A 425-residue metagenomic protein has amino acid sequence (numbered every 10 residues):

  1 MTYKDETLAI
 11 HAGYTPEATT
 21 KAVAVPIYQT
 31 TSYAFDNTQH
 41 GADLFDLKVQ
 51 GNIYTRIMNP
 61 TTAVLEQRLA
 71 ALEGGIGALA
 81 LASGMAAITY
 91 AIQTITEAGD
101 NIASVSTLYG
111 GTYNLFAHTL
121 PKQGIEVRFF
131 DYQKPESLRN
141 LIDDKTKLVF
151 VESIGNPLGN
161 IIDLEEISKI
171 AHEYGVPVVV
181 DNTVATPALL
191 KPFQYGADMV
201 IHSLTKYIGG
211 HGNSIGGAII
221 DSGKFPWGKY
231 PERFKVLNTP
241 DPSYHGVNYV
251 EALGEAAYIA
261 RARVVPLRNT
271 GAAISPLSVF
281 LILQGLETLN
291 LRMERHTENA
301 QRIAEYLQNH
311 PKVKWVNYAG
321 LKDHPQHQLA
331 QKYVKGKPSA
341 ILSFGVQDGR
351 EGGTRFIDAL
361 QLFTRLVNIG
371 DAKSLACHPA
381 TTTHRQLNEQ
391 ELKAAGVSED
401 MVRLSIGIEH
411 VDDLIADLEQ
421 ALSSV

Functional and structural regions predicted by a protein language model:
T2-N59, Q67-R68: N-terminal "arm"/small-domain region of PLP-dependent enzymes with the aminotransferase-like
A9-A18, A78-N309: Conserved PLP-enzyme active-site core in the AAT-like
N37-T89, G111-T119: Conserved N-terminal alpha-helix of the aminotransferase class I/II PLP-enzyme fold
I76, A117, E126-V127, D144 (+5 more regions): PLP-dependent enzyme catalytic core of the Aspartate aminotransferase-like
V149, G217-I219, V316, L342 (+1 more regions): Well-ordered beta-strand positions enriched in small/hydrophobic/aromatic, beta-favoring residues
I154, T183-A185, L321, Q347 (+1 more regions): Active-site beta-loop-alpha junctions enriched in small/polar residues
I220, S343-G345, S405-G407: Short hydrophobic/aromatic beta-strand micro-patches that form the beta-sheet surface supporting nucleotide- or nucleic
T270-A273, L277-V279, Q284-T288, M293-R295 (+3 more regions): Conserved small-domain helix->loop->beta segment predominantly found in fold-type I
